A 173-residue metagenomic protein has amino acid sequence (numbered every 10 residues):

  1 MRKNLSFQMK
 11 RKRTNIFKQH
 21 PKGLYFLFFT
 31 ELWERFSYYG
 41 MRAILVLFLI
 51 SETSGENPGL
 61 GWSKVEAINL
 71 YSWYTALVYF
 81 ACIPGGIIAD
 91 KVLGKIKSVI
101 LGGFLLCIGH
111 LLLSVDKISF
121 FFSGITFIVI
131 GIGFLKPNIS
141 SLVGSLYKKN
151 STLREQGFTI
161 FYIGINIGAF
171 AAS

Functional and structural regions predicted by a protein language model:
R2-Y39: Cytosolic juxtamembrane N-terminal segment immediately preceding the first transmembrane helix of multi-pass
A43-E66: Short amphipathic helix-loop junctions that connect adjacent transmembrane helices in Major Facilitator Superfamily/SLC
I68-A89, K136, F170: Central cavity-lining transmembrane alpha-helices of secondary-active solute carriers, predominantly the Major
V78, E155-S173: Glycine-rich segments within core transmembrane alpha-helices of 12-TM secondary carriers
K91-G103, N150, R154: Cytoplasmic membrane-interface "Motif A"-like loop-to-helix N-cap segments of 12-TM Major Facilitator Superfamily
L101-F122: C-terminal ends and interior cores of transmembrane alpha-helices in multi-pass membrane transporters/permeases
G109, F120-L135: Hydrophobic core of transmembrane alpha-helices in multi-pass small-molecule transporters, especially MFS/SLC-type
F134-K148: Intracellular juxtamembrane helix-capping segments at the cytosolic ends of symmetry-related transmembrane helices
